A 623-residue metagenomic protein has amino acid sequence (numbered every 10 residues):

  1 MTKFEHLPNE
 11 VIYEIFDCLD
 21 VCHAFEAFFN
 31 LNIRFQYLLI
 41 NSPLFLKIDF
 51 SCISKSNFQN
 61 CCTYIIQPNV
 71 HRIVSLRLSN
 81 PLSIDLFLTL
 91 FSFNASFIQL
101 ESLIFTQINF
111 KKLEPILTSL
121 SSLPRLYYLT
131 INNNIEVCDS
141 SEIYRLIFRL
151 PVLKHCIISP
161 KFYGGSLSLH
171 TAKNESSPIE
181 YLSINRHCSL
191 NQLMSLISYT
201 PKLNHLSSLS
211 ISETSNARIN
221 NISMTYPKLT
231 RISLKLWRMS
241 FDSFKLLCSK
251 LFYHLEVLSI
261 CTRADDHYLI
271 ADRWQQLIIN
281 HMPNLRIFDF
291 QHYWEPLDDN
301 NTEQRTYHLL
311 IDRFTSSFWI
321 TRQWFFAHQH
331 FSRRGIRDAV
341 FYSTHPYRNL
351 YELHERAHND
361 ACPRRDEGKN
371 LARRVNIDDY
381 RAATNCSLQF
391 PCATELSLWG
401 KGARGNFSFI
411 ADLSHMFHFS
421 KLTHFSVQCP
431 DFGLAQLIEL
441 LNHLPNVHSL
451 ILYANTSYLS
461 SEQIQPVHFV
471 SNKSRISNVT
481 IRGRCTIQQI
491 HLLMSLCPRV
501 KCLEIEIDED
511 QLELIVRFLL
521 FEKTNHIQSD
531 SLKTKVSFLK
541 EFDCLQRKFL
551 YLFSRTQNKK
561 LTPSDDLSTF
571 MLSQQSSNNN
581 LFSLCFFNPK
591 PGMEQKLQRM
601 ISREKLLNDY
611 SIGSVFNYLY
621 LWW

Functional and structural regions predicted by a protein language model:
M1-W623: Eukaryote-biased activation of long, low-complexity terminal tails and linkers
